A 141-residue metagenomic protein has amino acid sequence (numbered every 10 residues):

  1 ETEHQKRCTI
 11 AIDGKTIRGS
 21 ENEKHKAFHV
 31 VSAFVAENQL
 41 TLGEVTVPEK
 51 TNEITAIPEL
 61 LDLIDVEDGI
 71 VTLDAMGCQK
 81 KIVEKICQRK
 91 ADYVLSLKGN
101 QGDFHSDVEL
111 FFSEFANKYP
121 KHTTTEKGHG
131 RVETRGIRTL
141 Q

Functional and structural regions predicted by a protein language model:
E1-L73, C78-K81: Conserved, well-structured functional cores that handle cations and Mg-NTP chemistry
K81-I82, D103: Phosphate- and divalent-cation-binding pockets in alpha/beta enzyme and binding domains that engage nucleotide-derived
V83-A91: Short, surface-exposed basic-aromatic patches at helix termini and helix-loop junctions that form
D92-L97: Short hydrophobic alpha-helical runs that function as membrane-insertion/retention elements
K98-Q141: An anionic, glycine-rich sequence signature occurring as long contiguous blocks
